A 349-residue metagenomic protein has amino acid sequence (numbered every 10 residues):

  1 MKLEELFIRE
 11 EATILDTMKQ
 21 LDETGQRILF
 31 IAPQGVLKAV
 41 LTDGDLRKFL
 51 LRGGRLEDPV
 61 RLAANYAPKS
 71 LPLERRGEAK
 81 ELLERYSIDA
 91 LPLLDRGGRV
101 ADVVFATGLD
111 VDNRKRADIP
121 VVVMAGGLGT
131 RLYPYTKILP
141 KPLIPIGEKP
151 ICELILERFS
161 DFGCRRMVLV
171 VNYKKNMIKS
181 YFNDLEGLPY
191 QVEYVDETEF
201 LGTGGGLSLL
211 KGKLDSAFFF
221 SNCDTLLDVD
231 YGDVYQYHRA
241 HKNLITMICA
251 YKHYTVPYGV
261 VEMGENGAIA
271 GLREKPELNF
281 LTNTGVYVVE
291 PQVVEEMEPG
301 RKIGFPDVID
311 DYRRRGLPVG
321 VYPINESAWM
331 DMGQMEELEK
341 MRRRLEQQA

Functional and structural regions predicted by a protein language model:
M1-Q20, T24, F30-P33, L37-K38 (+4 more regions): Bateman/CBS regulatory modules and CBS-like beta-alpha motifs in cytosolic regions of diverse proteins
R27, D89, R165, S216 (+1 more regions): Short acidic/polar active-site loop segments enriched in Thr and Asp
L41-T42, V104, Y173, S221 (+2 more regions): A conserved hydrophobic position in a structured secondary element of the catalytic/binding core that shapes
L46-L50, L109, V293-E295, L338: A generic structural signal for short hydrophobic patches within well-formed alpha-helices
L51, A117, K149-N222, D233 (+2 more regions): Conserved N-terminal catalytic core of the sugar/cofactor nucleotidyltransferase
F105-I138, I144: N-terminal nucleotide-binding beta1-loop-alpha1 segment
F218-F219, L226, G232-R239, K252-T255 (+1 more regions): Catalytic-core segments of class I nucleotidyltransferases/pyrophosphorylases that form NMP-activated intermediates
H241-Y251: A short, conserved acidic/glycine-rich loop-to-beta-strand motif that forms the donor nucleotide-sugar/metal
